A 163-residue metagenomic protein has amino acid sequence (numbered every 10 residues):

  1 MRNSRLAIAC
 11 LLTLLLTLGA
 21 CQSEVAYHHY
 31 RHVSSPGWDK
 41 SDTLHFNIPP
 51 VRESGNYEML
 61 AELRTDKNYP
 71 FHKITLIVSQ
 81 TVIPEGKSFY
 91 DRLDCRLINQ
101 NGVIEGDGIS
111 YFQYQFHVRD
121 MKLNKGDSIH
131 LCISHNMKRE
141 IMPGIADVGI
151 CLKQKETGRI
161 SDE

Functional and structural regions predicted by a protein language model:
M1-C10: Bacterial N-terminal signal peptides that target proteins for export
T17-A20: C-terminal motif of bacterial Sec signal peptides marking the signal peptidase cleavage site
Q22-V25: Bacterial signal peptide processing site
H29-V51: Post-signal peptide N-terminal segment of mature Sec-exported envelope proteins
E53-A61, M121-M137: Noncatalytic modules at the cell exterior or secretory-pathway interfaces, chiefly beta-strand-rich lectin/adhesion
A61-N68: Short amphipathic, basic-aromatic surface patches that mediate peripheral association with negatively charged
P70-I77, G144-A146: Short coil-to-beta strand junction motifs in C2/discoidin
R92-K122: An anionic, turn-rich surface loop/hairpin at beta-sheet edges that serves as a generic interaction/coordination patch
